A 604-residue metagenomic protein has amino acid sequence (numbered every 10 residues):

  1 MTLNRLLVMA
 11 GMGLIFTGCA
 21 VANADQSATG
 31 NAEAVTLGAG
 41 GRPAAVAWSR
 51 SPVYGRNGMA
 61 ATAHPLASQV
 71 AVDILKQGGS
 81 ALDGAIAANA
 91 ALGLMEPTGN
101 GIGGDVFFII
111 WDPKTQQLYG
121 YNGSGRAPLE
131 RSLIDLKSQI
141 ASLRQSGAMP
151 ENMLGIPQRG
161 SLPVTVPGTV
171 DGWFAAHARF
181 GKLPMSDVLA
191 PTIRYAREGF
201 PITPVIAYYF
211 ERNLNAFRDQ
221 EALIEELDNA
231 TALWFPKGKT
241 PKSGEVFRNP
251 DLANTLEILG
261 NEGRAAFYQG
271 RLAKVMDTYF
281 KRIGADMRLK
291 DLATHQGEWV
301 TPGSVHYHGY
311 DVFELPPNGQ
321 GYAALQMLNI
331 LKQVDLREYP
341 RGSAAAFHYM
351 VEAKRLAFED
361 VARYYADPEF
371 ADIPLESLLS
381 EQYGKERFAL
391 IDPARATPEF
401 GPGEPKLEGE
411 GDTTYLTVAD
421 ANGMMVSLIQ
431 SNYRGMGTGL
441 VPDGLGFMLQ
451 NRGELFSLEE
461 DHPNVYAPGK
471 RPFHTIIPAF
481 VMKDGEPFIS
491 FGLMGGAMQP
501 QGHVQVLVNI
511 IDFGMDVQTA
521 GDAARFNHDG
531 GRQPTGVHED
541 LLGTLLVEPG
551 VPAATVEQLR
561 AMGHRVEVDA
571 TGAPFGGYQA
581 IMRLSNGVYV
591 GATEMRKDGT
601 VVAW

Functional and structural regions predicted by a protein language model:
V8-G18: Bacterial N-terminal signal peptides
A20-A22: Bacterial signal peptide processing site
D25-Q69, A81-E262, F267-Q269, A273-G319 (+3 more regions): Noncatalytic scaffold domains of N-terminal-nucleophile
G38, Q333-S431, G444-L445, R452 (+1 more regions): Internal maturation/activation junctions in enzymes
I74-L75, D171-R179, E262-Q269, K274 (+1 more regions): Alpha-helical support elements that line or immediately flank enzyme active sites and cofactor-binding pockets
L94-T98, D105-N122, A127, S142-R144 (+5 more regions): Active-site rim segments in enzyme catalytic domains, especially the processed small/beta chain of N-terminal
N100, D105-D112, T414-V418, P478-F480 (+2 more regions): Short beta-strand scaffold segments in enzyme catalytic cores
K470, H503, D512-G572: Extended C-terminal subregions enriched in glycine
